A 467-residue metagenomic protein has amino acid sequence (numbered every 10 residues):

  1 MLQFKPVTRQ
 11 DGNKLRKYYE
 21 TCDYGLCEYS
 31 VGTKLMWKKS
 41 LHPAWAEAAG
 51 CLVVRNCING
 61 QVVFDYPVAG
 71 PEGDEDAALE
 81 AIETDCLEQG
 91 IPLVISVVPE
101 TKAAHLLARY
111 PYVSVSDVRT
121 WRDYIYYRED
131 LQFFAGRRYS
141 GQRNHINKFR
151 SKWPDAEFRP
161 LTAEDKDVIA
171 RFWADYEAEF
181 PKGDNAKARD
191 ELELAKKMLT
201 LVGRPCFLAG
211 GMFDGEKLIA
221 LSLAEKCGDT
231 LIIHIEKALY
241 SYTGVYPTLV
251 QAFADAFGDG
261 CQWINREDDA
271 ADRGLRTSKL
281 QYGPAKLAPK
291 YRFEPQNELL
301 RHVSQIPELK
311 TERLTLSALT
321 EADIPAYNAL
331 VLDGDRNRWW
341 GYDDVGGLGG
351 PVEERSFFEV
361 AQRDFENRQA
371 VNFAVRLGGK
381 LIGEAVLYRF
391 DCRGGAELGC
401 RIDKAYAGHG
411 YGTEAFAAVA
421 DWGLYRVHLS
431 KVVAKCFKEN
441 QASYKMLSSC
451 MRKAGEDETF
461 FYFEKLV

Functional and structural regions predicted by a protein language model:
Q10-K17, E164-E179, L300-R355: A short, well-structured alpha-helix characteristic of acyl/acetyltransferase catalytic modules
E28-K102, F213-Y242, L387-R393: Conserved donor-binding loop and adjoining core beta-sheet/short helix segment in diverse acyl/aminoacyl transferases
D74-A78, S241-A252, Y406, G410-V419: Conserved acetyl-CoA pyrophosphate-binding loop and the N-cap/start of the following alpha-helix in GNAT-like
Q89-P99, D259-E267, R426-K435: Conserved GNAT acetyl-CoA-binding A-motif
V97-A103, R266-R276, A434-Y444: Conserved beta-strand-loop-alpha-helix junction that forms the acyl-donor binding cleft
P111-N185: Acyltransferase donor/substrate-recognition loop-hinge adjacent to the catalytic core
F207-E294: Aromatic (often tryptophan-rich) hydrophobic motifs at membrane interfaces
C227, I264, Q296-R338, N372-V467: Acyl-donor (CoA/ACP) binding surface of acyl/acetyltransferases
